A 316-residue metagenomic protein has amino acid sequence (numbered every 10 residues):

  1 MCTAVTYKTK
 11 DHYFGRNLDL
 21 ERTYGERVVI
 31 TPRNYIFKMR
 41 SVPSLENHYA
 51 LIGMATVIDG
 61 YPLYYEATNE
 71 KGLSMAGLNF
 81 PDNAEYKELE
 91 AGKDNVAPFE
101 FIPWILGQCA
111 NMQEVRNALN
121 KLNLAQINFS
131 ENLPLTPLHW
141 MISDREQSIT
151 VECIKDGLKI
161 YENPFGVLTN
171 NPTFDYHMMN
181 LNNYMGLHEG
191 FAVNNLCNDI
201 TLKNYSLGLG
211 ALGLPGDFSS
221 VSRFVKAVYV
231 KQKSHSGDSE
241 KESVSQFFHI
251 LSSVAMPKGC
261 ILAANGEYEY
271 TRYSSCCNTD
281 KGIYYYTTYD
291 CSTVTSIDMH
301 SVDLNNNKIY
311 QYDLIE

Functional and structural regions predicted by a protein language model:
M1-K93, Q126, Q311, I315-E316: A contiguous strand-loop segment
C2-T9, Y13, I127-S130, L135-T136 (+2 more regions): C-terminus-biased signal that marks the final domain/tail of proteins
L20-R22, P81-N83, D156-K159, D290-V294: Short, surface-exposed beta-strand-loop junctions and turns on beta-sheet-rich folds
T23-I30, E85-L89, I160-F165, N171-P172 (+1 more regions): A short, polar/proline- and glycine-enriched secondary-structure boundary/capping micro-motif
M75-G77, I160, Y284-Y286: Short hydrophobic/aromatic-rich beta-strand segments that constitute the beta-sheet cores of beta-sandwich/beta-barrel
N95-N128, E240, V244-F248: Proteins synthesized as precursors that undergo proteolytic processing into mature forms
K121-K159: Catalytic cofactor-binding cores of redox enzymes
